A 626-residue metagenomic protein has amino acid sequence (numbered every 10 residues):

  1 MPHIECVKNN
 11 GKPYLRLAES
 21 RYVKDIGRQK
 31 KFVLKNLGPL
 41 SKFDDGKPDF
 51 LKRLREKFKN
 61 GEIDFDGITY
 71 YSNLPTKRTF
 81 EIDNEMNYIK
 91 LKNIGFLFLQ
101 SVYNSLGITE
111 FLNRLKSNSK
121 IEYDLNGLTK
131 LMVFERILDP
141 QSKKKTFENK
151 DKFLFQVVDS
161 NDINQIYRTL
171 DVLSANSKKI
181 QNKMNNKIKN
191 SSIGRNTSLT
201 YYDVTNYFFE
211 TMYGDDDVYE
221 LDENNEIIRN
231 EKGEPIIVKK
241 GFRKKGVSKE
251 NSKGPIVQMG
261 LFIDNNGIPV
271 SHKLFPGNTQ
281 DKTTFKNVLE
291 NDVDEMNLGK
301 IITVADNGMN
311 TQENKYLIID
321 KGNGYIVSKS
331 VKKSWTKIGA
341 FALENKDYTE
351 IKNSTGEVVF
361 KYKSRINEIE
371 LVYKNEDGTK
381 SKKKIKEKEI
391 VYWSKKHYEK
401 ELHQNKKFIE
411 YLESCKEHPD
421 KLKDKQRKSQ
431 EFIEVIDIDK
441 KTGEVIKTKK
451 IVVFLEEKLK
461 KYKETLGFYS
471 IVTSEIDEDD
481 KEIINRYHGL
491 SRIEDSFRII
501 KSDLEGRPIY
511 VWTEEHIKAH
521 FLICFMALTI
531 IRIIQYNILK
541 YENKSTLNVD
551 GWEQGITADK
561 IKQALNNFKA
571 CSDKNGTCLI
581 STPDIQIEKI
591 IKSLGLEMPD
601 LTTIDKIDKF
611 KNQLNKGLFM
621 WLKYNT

Functional and structural regions predicted by a protein language model:
M1-N126: Conserved glycine(s) in the ABC-transporter nucleotide-binding domain "signature"
H3, P13-L15, T109-T626: Anion-binding and metal-coordination hotspots
